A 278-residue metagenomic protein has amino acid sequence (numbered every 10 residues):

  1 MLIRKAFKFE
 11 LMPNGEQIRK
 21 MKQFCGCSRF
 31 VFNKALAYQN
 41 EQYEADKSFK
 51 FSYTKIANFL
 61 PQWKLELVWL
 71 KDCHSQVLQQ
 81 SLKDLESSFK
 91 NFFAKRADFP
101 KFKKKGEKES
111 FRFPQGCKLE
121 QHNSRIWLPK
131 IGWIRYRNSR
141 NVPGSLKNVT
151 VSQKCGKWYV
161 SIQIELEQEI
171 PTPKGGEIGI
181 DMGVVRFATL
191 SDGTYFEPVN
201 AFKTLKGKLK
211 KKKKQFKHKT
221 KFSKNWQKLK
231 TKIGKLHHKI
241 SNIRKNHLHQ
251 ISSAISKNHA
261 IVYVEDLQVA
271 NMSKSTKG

Functional and structural regions predicted by a protein language model:
M1-G278: Nucleic-acid substrate recognition interfaces
